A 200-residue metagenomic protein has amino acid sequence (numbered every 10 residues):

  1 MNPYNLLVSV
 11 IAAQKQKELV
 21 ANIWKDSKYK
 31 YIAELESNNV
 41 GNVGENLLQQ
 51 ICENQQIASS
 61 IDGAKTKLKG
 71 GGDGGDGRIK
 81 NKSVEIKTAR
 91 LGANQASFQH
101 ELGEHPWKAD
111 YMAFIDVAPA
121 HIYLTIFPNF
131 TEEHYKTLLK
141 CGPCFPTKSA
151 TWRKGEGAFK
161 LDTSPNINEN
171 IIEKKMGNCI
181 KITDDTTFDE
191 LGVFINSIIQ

Functional and structural regions predicted by a protein language model:
M1-K82, K87-Q200: Nucleic-acid endonuclease domains
